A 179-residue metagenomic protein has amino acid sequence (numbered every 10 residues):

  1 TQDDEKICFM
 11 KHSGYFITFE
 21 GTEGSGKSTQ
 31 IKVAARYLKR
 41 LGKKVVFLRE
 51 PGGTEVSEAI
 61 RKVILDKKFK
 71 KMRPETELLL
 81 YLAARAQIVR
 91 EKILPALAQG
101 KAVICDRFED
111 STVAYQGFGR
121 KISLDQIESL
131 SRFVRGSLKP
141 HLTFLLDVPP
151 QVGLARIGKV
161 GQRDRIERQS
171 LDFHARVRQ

Functional and structural regions predicted by a protein language model:
Q2-D3: A cross-taxon signal for low-complexity, glycine/charged-rich
M10-S13: Phosphate-binding P-loop
I17-F19: Hydrophobic anchor at the beta1->P-loop junction of P-loop NTPases
G24: Walker A (P-loop) phosphate-binding loop of P-loop NTPases
K27: Conserved lysine of the Walker
Q30: Hydrophobic positions on the alpha1 helix immediately C-terminal to the Walker A/P-loop
K43-R135: ATP-dependent small-molecule kinase phosphotransfer cores that center on conserved nucleotide phosphate-binding segments
T112-V177: A glycine- and Lys/Arg-enriched "phosphate-lid" helix/loop adjacent to the NTP-binding pocket of small-molecule kinases
